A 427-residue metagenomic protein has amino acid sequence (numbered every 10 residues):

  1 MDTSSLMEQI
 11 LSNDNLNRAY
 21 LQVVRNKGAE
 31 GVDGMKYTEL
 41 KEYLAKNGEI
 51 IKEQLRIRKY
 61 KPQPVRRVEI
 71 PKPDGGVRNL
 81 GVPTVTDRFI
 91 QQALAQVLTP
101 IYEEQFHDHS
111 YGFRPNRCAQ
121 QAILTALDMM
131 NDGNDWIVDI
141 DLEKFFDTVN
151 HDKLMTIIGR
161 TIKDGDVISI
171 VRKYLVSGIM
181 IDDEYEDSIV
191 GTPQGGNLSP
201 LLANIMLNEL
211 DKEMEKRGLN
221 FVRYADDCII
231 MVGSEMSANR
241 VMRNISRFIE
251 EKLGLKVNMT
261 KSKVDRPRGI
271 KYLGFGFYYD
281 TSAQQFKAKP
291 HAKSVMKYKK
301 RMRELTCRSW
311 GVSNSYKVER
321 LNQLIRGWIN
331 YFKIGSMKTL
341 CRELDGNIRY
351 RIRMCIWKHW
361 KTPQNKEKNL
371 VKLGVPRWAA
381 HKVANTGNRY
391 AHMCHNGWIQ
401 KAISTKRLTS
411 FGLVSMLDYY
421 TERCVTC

Functional and structural regions predicted by a protein language model:
M1-A45, E49: Non-catalytic, polymerase-adjacent accessory regions of viral genome-replication enzymes
N26-D33, P73, Y102-F106, N134-W136 (+6 more regions): Short acidic (Asp/Glu) and glycine-rich catalytic loops that position anionic groups and cofactors
E30, G34-P100, E104, F113: Active-site substrate-recognition loop segments, prototypically the cytochrome P450 B′-helix/B-C loop
Q54-E69, P73, D108-R117, Q121-K271: Conserved polymerase palm-domain catalytic core
R88, Q92, Q96, P100 (+8 more regions): Short, residue-level hotspots on alpha-helical faces of the histone-fold and other alpha-helical interaction modules
V176, K252-R320, L324-R326: A conserved non-catalytic segment of reverse transcriptases and RNA-directed RNA polymerases corresponding to the late
K317-P363, E367, V371: Non-catalytic, peripheral interaction segments enriched in hydrophobic/basic residues
I356, W360-C427: Extended C-terminal regions of large enzymes
